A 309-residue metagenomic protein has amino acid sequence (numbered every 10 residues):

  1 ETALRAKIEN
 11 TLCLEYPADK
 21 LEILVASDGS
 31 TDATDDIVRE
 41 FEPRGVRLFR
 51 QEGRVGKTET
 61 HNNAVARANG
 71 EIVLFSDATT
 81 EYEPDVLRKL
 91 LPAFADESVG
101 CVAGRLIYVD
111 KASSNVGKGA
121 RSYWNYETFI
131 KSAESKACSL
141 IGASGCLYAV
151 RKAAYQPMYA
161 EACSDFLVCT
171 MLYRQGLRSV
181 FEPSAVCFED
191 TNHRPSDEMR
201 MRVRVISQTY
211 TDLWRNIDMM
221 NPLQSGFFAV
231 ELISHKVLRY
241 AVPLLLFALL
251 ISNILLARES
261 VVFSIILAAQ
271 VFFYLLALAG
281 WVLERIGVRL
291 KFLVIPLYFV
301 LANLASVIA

Functional and structural regions predicted by a protein language model:
T2, A33, S76-A93: Acidic donor-binding/catalytic loop of UDP-sugar-dependent glycosyltransferases, especially processive GT2
T2-A6, K20, T31-E40, D85: Acidic helix N-cap motif at the loop->helix transition within catalytic regions of sugar-transfer enzymes
L4, I8-L14, L21-A26, N303: Hydrophobic targeting segments
C13, P17, S27-D36, G53 (+1 more regions): A conserved acidic beta->alpha catalytic loop
E42, F49-R50, T58-T60, P84-A162 (+1 more regions): Long helical/loop segments within the catalytic core of UDP-sugar-dependent glycosyltransferases, especially the large
V73: Short aromatic/hydrophobic "clamp" motif used to bind/position activated sugar donors
F94-E127, A160, S164-H235, L304-I308: Catalytic donor/gating beta->alpha subdomain of glycosyltransferases that bind UDP-sugars
E189, R239-A309: Membrane-embedded multi-pass helical conduit in multi-pass membrane proteins, especially envelope-biosynthetic
